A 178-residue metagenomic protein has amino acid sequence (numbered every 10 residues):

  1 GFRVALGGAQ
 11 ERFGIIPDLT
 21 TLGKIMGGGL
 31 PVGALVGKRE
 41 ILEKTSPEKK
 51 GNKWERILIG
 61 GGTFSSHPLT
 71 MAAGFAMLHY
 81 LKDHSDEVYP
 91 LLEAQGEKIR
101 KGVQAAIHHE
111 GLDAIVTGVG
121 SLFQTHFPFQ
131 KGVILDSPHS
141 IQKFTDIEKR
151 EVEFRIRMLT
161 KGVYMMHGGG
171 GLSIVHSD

Functional and structural regions predicted by a protein language model:
G1-D178: Conserved N-terminal phosphate-binding loop of PLP-dependent enzymes in the Aspartate aminotransferase
